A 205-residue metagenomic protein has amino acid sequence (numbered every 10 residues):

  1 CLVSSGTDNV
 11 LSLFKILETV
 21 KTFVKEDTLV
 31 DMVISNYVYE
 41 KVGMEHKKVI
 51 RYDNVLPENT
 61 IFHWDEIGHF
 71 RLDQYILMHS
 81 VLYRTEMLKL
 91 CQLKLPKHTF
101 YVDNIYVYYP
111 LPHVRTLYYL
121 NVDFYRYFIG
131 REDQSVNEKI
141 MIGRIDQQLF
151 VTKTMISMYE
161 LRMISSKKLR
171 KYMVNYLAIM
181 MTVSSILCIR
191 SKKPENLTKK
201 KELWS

Functional and structural regions predicted by a protein language model:
C1-K153, L161: Nucleotide-sugar donor-binding/catalytic module of glycosyltransferases that assemble extracellular/cell-envelope
F128-S205: C-terminal subregions of glycosyltransferases and related glycan-biosynthesis enzymes
